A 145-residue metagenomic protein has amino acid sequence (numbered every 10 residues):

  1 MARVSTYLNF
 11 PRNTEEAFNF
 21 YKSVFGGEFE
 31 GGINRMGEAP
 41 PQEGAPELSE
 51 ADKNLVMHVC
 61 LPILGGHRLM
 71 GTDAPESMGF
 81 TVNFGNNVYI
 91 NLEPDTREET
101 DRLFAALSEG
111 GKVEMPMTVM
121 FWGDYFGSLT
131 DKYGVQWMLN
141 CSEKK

Functional and structural regions predicted by a protein language model:
A2, K22, G31-R35, C60 (+2 more regions): Vicinal oxygen chelate
L8-G66: Core segments of cupin and vicinal oxygen chelate
